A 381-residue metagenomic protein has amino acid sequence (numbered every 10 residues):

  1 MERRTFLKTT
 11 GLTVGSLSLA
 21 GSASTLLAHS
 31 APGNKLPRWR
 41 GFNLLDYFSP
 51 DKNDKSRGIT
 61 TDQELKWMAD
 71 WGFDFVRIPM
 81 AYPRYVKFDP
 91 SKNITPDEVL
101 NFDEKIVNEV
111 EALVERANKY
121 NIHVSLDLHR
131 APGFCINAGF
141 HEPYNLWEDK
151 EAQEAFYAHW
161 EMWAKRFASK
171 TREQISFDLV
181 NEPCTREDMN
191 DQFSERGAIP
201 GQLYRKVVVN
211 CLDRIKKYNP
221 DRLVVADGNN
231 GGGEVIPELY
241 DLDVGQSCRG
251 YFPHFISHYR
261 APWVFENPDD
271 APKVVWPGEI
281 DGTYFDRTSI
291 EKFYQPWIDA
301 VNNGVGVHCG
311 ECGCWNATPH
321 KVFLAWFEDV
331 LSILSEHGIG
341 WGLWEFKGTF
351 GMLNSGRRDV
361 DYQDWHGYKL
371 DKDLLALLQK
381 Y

Functional and structural regions predicted by a protein language model:
T5-L27: N-terminal export signals
A28-F75: N-terminal carbohydrate-binding accessory modules
L44-T60, P90-K92, P96-N101, F255-R287: Acidic/histidine-rich helix-loop elements that form or flank divalent-metal/phosphate-binding sites at the catalytic
N53, R84-I106, P132-E151, E187-R196 (+1 more regions): Surface-exposed, active-site-proximal loop segments in enzymatic domains
L65-F73, E98-L128, F140-S176, V207-V208 (+1 more regions): An active-site-proximal structural segment forming one wall of the substrate-binding cleft that immediately precedes
A138, W147-T283, F293-C314, E336-I339: Active-site region of glycoside hydrolase catalytic domains
P319-Y381: Aromatic-rich peripheral "rim/lid" segments of glycoside hydrolase catalytic domains that contact and position glycan
